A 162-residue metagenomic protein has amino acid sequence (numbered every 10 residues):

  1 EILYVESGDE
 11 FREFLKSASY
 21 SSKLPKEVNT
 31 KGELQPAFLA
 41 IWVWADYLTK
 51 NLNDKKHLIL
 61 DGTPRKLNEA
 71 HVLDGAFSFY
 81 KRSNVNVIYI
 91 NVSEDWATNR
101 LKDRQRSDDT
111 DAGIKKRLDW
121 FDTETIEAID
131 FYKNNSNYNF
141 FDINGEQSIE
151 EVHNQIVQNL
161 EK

Functional and structural regions predicted by a protein language model:
I2, K81-N86, N135-F140: Short glycine-/polar-rich loops that comprise or flank the Walker A/P-loop and associated switch/sensor motifs
L3-G75, A112: ATP-dependent small-molecule kinase phosphotransfer cores that center on conserved nucleotide phosphate-binding segments
V5, I88, I143: Hydrophobic residues at beta-strand termini and immediately following loops that shape nucleotide-binding pockets
G8, I59, A97, F121 (+1 more regions): Residue-level signature of catalytic and energy-coupling elements of molecular machines, predominantly ATP/GTP-dependent
D9-R12, P64-N68, N91-T98, S148-I149: Conserved nucleotide-binding/hydrolysis micro-motifs of P-loop NTPases
L24-K31, V72-I126: A glycine- and Lys/Arg-enriched "phosphate-lid" helix/loop adjacent to the NTP-binding pocket of small-molecule kinases
L39-A40, A45-Y47, D108-V152: Small-molecule kinase domains that catalyze NTP-dependent phosphoryl transfer to phosphate-bearing small molecules
Y47, Q155-K162: C-terminal alpha-helix
